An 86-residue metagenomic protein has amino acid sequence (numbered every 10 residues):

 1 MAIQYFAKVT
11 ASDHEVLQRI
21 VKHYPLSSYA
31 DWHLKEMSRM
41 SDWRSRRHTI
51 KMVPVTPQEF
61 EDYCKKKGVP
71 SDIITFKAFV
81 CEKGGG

Functional and structural regions predicted by a protein language model:
M1-G86: N-terminal low-complexity, charged segments
